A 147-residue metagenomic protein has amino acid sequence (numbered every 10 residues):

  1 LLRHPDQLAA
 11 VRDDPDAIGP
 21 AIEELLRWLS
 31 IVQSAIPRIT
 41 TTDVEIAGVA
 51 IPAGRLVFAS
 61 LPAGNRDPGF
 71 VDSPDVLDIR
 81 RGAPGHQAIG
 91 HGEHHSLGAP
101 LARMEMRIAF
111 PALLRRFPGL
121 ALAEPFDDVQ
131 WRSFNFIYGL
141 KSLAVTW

Functional and structural regions predicted by a protein language model:
L1-W147: Cytochrome P450
